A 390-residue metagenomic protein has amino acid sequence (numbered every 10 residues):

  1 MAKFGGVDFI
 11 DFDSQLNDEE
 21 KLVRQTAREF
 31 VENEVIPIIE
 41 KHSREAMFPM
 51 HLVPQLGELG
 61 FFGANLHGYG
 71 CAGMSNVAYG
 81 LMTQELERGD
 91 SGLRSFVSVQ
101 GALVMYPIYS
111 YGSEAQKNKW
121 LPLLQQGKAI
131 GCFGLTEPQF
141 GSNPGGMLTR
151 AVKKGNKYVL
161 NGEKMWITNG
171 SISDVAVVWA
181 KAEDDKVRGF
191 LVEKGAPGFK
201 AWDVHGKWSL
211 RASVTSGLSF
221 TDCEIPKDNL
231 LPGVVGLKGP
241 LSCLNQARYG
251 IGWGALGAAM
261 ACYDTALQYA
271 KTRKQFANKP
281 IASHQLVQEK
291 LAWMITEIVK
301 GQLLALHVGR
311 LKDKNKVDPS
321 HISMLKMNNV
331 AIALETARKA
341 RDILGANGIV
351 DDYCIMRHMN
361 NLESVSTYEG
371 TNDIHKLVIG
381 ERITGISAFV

Functional and structural regions predicted by a protein language model:
M1-V99, Y111-Q116, L123-K128, N143-P144 (+4 more regions): Alpha-helical interface subdomain recognition
M105-Y111, F133-G134: Flexible, glycine-rich active-site loops centered on histidine and acidic residues that chelate a metal or position
L124, Q139-S142, W166-N169, K181 (+1 more regions): Short Gly/Pro-enriched turn/cap motifs at secondary-structure boundaries
G127-L135: A short, Trp-centered hydrophobic/proline-enriched beta-strand micro-motif
C132, L148-R150, K157, V175-W179 (+2 more regions): Conserved hydrophobic/aromatic beta-strand scaffold that supports enzyme active sites
G146, G195-K227: Flexible, small-/acidic-enriched active-site or ligand-binding loops
N156-K157, N161-W202: A short core secondary-structure module
T221-G239: Long, acidic (Asp/Glu-rich), low-complexity accessory segments flanking structured domains
